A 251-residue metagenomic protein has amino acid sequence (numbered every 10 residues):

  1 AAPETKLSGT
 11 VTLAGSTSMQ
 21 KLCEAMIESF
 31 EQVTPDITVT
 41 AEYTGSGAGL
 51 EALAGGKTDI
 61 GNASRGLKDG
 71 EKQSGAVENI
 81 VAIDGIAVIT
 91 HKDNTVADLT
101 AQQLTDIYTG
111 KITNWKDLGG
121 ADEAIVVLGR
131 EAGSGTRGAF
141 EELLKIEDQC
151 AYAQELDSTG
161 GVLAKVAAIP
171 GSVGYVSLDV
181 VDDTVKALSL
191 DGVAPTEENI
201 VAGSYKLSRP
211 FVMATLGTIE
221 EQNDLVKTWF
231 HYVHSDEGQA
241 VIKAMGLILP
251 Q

Functional and structural regions predicted by a protein language model:
A1-Q251: Exported/periplasmic ABC-transporter solute-binding proteins
